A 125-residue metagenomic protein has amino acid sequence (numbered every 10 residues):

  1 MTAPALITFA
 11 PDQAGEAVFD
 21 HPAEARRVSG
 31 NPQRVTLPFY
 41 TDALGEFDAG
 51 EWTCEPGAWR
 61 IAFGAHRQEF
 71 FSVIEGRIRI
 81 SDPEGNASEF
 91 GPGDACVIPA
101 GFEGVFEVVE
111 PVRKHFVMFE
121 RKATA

Functional and structural regions predicted by a protein language model:
M1-E46: A short, N-terminal "cap"/entry segment at the start of jelly-roll beta-barrel domains of the cupin/DSBH fold
L44-F47, E55-W59, R77, K122: Short, charged/polar surface micro-motifs in flexible loops or helix N-caps
D48-A65, P99-A100: Conserved short histidine dyad/triad with adjacent acidic residue
E51, A87-E89, E103-V105: Well-ordered beta-strand positions in beta-sheet-rich domains
I61, I80, K114-F116: Short hydrophobic/aromatic-rich beta-strand segments that constitute the beta-sheet cores of beta-sandwich/beta-barrel
G64-I80: Short, conserved beta-strand element in jelly-roll/cupin
E84-A100: Short acidic-glycine-tyrosine-enriched beta hairpin
P92, A100-A123: Ligand-binding loop in jelly-roll beta-barrel domains
